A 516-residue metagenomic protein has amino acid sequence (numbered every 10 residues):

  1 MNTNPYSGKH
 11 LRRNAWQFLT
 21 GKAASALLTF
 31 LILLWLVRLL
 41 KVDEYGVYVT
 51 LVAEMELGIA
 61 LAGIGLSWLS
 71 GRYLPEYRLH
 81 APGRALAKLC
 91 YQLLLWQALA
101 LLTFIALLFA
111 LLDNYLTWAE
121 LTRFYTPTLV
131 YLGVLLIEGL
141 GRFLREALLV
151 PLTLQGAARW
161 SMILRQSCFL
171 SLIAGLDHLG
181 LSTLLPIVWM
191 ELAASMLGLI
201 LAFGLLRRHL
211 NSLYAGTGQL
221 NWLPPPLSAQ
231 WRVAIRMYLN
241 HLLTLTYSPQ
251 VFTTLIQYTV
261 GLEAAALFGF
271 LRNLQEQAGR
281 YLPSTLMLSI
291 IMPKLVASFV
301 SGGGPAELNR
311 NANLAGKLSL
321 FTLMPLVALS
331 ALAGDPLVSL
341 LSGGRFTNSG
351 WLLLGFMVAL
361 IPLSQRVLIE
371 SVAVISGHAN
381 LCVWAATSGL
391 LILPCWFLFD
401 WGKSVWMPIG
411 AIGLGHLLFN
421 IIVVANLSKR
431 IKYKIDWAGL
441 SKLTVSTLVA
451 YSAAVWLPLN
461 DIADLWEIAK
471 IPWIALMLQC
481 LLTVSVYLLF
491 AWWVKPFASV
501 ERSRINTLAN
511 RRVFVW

Functional and structural regions predicted by a protein language model:
M1-T29, R84-K88, F124, L205-R207 (+5 more regions): N-terminal membrane topogenesis motif
N2, W456-W516: Membrane-proximal transmembrane or re-entrant/amphipathic helices at the cytosolic face
N2-L11, G180, L184-M190, A202-P249 (+3 more regions): Interhelical loop/hinge segments that connect adjacent transmembrane helices in multipass membrane
H10-G71, I105, F109, V130-L135 (+3 more regions): Signature of the first transmembrane helix
R13-T29, R165, M190-L210, N221-A297 (+5 more regions): Transmembrane helical elements of multi-pass membrane transporters/channels
S25-T29, L33, L51-I59, G63-Y73 (+7 more regions): Short runs within selected transmembrane alpha-helices of multi-pass transporters and secretion channels
G63-L79, V150, L271, Q275-G316 (+2 more regions): Helix-loop junctions and terminal segments of transmembrane helices in multi-pass membrane transport/translocation
L95-L242, P249-Q250: Hydrophobic transmembrane helix module of multi-pass membrane transport proteins
